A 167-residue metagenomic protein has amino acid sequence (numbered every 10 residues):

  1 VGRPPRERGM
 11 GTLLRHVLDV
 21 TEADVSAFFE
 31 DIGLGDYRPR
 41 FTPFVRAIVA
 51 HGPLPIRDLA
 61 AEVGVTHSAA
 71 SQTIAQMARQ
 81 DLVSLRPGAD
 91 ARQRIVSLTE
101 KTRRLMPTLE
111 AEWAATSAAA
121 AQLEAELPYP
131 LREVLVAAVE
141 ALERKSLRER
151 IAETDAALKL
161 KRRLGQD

Functional and structural regions predicted by a protein language model:
V1-D36, L160-D167: N-terminal leader segment of winged-helix/HTH proteins
V1-R3, P128-D167: C-terminal regulatory/oligomerization modules of transcriptional regulators
M10, Y37-F41, K101, L127: N-terminal positioning helix adjacent to the helix-turn-helix/winged-helix DNA-binding module
L14-V17, T21-F28, V63, L105-L127 (+1 more regions): Alpha-helical linker/hinge and terminal dimerization helices associated with HTH transcriptional regulators
D24-T66: N-terminal helix-turn-helix DNA-binding core of bacterial DNA-binding proteins
P53, A75-E133: Charged, amphipathic alpha-helical coiled-coil/dimerization segments
